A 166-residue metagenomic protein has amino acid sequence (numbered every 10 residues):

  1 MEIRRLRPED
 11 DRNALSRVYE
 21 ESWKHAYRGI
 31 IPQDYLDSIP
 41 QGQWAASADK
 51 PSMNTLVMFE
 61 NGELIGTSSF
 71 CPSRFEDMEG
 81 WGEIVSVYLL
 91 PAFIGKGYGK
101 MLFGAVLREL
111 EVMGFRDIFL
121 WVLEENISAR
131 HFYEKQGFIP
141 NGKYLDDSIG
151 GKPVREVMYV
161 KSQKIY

Functional and structural regions predicted by a protein language model:
M1-E2: Extreme N-terminal starter segment of soluble prokaryotic enzymes
R5-R12, S16-A92, F103-A105, E109 (+2 more regions): Acetyl-CoA-dependent GNAT
A26, K96, N141: Residues that scaffold the ATP/ADP-binding catalytic core of kinase and kinase-like folds
Q33, G95, D117-I118: A generic structural signal for short
D37, K96, K152: Flexible, glycine- and charge-enriched loops at secondary-structure boundaries
G82, R116-F119, L123-R130, K135-Y166: C-terminal "cap" of GNAT-fold acetyltransferases
S86, L90-G104, E111-M113, E124-H131 (+1 more regions): Conserved glycine-rich acetyl-CoA-binding loop
